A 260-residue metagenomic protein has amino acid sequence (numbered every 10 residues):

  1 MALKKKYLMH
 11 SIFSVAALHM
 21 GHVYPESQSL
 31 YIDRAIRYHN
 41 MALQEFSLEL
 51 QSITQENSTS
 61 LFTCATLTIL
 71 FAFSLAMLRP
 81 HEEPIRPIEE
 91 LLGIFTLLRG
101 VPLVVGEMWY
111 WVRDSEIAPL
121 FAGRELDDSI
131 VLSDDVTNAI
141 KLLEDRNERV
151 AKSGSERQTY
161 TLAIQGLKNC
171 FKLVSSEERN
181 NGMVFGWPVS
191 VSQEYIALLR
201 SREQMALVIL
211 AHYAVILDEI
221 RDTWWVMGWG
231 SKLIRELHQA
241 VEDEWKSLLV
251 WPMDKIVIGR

Functional and structural regions predicted by a protein language model:
M1-A151, P188, Q193-R200: Intrinsically disordered, low-complexity acidic/Ser/Thr-rich segments used as protein-protein interaction/activation
E90-W109, R113-R260: C-terminal effector modules of eukaryotic transcription factors
